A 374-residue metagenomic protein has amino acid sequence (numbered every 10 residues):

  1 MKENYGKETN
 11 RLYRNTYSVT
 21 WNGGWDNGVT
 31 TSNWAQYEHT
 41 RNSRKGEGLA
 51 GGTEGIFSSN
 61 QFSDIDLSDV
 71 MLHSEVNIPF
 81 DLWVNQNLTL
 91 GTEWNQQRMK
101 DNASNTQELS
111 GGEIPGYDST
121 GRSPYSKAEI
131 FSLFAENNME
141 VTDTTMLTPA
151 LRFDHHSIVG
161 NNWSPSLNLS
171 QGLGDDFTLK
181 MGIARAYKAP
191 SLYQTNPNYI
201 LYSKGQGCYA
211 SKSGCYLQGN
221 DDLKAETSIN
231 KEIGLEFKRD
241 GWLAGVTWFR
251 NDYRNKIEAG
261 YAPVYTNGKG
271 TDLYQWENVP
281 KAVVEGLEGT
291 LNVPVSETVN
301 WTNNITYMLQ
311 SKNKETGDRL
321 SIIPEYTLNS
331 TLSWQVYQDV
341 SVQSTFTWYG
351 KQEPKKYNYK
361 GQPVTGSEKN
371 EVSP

Functional and structural regions predicted by a protein language model:
M1, T31-S59, T92, Y125-S170 (+1 more regions): Surface-exposed extracellular loop regions of Gram-negative outer-membrane beta-barrel proteins
M1-L88, T92, L243-G245: Outer-membrane beta-barrel domain signature, strongest for Gram-negative TonB-dependent receptors and also present
G23-W25, V76-F80, E129, N138-E140 (+10 more regions): Residue-level signature of outer-membrane beta-barrel architecture
W25-T31, W83-L88, T144-L147, D176-L179 (+3 more regions): Repeated loop/turn-to-beta-strand initiation elements of outer-membrane beta-barrel proteins
N33-H39, L90-Q96, P149-F153, M181-R185 (+4 more regions): Transmembrane beta-barrel strands of outer-membrane/channel proteins
S59, D69-I78, R122-S126, S132 (+5 more regions): Outer membrane beta-barrel strand-and-loop segments of large Gram-negative receptors, especially TonB-dependent
N105, S157-V159, D175-K231, W248-Y274 (+1 more regions): Surface-exposed extracellular loop regions of Gram-negative outer-membrane beta-barrel proteins, predominantly
E140-M146, W248-Y253, K269-N358: Gram-negative outer-membrane beta-barrel transporters
